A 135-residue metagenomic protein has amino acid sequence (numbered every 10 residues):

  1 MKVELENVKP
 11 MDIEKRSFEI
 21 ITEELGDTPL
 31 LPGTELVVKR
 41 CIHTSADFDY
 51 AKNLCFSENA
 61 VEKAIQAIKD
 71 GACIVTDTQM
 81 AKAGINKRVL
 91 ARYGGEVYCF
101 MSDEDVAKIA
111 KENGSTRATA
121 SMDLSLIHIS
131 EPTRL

Functional and structural regions predicted by a protein language model:
M1-C73: Electropositive, gly/pro-rich neighborhoods at or near active sites that engage anionic ligands
E4-V8, I109-E112, S130: Flexible, glycine/proline-enriched loop segments at strand-loop-helix junctions that form or flank small-ligand binding
D47, Q79-A81, R134: Short glycine-rich anion-binding loops that position phosphate/pyrophosphate groups of nucleotides and phosphorylated
A51, S57-S102: Active-site cofactor/substrate anionic-group-binding motifs, chiefly glycine- and Lys/Arg-rich phosphate-binding loops
L90-L126: Long, charge-dense
S125-L135: Residue-level detector of conserved catalytic or cofactor/ligand-binding positions in enzyme active sites
